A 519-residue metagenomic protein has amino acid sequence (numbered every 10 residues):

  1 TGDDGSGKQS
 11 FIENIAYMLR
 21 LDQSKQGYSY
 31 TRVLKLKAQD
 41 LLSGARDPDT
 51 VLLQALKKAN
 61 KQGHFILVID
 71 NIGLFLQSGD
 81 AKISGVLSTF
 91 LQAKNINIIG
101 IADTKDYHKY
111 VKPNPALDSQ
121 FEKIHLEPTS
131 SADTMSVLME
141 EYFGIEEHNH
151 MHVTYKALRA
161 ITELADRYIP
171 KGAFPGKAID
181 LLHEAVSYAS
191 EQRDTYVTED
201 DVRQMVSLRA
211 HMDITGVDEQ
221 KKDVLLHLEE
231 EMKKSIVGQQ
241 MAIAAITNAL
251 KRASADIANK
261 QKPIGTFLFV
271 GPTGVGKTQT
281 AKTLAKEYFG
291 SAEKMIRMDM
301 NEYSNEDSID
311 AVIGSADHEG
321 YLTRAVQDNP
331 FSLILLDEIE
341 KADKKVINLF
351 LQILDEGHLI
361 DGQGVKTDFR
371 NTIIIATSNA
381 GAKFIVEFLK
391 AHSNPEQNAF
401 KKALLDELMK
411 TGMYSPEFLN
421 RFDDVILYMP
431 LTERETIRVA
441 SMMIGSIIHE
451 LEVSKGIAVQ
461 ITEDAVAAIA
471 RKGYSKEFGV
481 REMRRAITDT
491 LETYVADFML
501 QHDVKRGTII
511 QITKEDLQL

Functional and structural regions predicted by a protein language model:
T1-L519: AAA+ P-loop NTPase nucleotide-binding core of proteostasis motors
